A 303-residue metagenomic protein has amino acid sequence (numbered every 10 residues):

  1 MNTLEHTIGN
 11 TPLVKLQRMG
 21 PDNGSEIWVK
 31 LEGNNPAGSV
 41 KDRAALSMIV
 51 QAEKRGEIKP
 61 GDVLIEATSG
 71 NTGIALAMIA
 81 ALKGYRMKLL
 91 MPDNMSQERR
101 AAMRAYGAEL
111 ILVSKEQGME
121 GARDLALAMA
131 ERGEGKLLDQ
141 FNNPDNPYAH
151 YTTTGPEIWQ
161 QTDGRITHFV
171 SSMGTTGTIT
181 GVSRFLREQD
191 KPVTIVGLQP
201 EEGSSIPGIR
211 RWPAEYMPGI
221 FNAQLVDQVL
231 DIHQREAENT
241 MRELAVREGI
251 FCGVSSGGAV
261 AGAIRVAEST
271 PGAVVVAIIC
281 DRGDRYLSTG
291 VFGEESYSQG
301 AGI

Functional and structural regions predicted by a protein language model:
M1-I303: PLP-dependent amino-acid enzyme catalytic core
